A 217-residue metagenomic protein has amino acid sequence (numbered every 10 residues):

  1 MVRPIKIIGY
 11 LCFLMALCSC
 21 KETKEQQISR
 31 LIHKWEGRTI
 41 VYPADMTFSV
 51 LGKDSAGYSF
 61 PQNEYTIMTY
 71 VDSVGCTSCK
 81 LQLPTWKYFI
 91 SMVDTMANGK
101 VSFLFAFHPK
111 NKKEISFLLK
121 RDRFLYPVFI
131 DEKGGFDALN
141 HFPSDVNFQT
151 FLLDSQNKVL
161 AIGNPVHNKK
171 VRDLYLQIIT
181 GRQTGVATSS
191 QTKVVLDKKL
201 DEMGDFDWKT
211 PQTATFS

Functional and structural regions predicted by a protein language model:
M1-G9: Bacterial N-terminal signal peptides that target proteins for export
A16-S19: C-terminal motif of bacterial Sec signal peptides marking the signal peptidase cleavage site
K21-S59, K80-L81, V194, K198-F216: N-terminal "domain-start" segment that seeds a small globular fold
G57-L81, W86, S217: Short active-site neighborhood of thiol/selenol oxidoreductases, capturing the structured segment around
Q82-L104: Conserved helix-turn-beta segment immediately C-terminal to the redox Cys motif in thioredoxin-like folds
G99-K112, F124-G134: Thiol-based oxidoreductase modules, predominantly thioredoxin-like and allied folds used for disulfide exchange
S116-F148: Short, internal strand/loop/helix patches that form the active-site neighborhood or redox-interaction surface
L152-F216: Thiol-/selenol-based redox modules, centered on thioredoxin-like and closely related oxidoreductase domains
